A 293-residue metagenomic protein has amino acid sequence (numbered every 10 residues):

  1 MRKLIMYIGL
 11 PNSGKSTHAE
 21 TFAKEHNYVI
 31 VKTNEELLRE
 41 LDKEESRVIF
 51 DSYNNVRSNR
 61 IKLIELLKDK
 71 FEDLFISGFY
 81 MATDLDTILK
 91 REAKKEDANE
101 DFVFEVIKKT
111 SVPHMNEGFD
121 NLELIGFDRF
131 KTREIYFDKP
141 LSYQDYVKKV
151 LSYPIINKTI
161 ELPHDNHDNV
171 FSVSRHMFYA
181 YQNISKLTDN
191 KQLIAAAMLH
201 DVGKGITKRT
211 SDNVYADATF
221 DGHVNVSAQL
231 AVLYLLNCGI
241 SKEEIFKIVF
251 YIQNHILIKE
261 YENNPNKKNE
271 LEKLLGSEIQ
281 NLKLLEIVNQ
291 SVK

Functional and structural regions predicted by a protein language model:
R2-I8, S13, T87-S142: Conserved GTP-binding G-domain of TRAFAC-class P-loop NTPases and closely related GTPase folds
K3-I5, E44-F50, I76, L193: Generic beta-sheet signal
L10-N59: Conserved substrate/cofactor phosphate-moiety recognition/catalytic segment in nucleotide-dependent phosphotransferases
N27-V31, I76-G78, N121-L124: Conserved beta-strand scaffold positions in the cores of enzyme catalytic domains, especially in NTP/NDP-utilizing
I64-L67: Inter-motif core of Ras-like GTPase G domains
E72-R91: Conserved phosphate-donor/acceptor-positioning beta-strand/loop module used by diverse small-molecule
T132-S211, Y215-A216: Acidic/His-rich, divalent-metal-binding segments that scaffold phosphate/diphosphate chemistry
S185-V292: Divalent metal-dependent catalytic cores for phosphoryl transfer on phosphate-bearing substrates
